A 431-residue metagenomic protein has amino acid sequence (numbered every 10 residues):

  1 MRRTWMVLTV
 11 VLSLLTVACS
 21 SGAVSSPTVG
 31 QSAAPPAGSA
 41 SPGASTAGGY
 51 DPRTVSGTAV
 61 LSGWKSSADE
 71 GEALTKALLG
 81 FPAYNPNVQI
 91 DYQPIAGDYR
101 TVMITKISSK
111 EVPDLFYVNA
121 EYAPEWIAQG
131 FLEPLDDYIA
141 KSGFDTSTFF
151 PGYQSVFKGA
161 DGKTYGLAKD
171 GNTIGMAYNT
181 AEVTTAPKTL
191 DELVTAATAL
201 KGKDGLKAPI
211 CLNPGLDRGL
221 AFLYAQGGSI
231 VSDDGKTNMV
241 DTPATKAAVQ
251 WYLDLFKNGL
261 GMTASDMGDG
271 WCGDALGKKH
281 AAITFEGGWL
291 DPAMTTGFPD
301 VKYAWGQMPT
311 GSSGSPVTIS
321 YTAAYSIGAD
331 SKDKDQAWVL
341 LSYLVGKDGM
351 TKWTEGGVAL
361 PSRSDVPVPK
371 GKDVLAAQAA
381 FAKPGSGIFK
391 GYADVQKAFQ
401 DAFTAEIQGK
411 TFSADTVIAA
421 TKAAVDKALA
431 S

Functional and structural regions predicted by a protein language model:
W5-L8, S20-E125, K141-F144, T310-S312 (+4 more regions): Conserved N-terminal structural module of periplasmic/extracytoplasmic solute-binding proteins
G22, P42-D51, E121-T173, E192-V194 (+2 more regions): Hinge/lid segment of periplasmic solute-binding proteins
Q31, P35-P42, F381-S431: Conserved C-terminal helix/tail region of periplasmic/extracytoplasmic solute-binding proteins
T46-V55, G287-K302, P309-A402: C-terminal lobe and pocket-closing loops of periplasmic/extracytoplasmic Venus-flytrap solute-binding proteins
G49-P52, D136-F149, L200-D204, A208-P209 (+5 more regions): Short, solvent-exposed loop/beta-turn-alpha elements that line the ligand-binding surface or hinge of extracytoplasmic
T105-K106, P113-D114, S142-T180, A208 (+2 more regions): A structural signal for short loop-to-beta-strand junctions that line the ligand-binding cleft of periplasmic/secreted
D161-D170, I174, D191-N238, A244-T245 (+1 more regions): Extracytoplasmic/periplasmic solute-binding protein
A196-A197, T237-S265: Glycine-centered hinge/linker elements that transmit conformational signals in sensory and ligand-binding systems
